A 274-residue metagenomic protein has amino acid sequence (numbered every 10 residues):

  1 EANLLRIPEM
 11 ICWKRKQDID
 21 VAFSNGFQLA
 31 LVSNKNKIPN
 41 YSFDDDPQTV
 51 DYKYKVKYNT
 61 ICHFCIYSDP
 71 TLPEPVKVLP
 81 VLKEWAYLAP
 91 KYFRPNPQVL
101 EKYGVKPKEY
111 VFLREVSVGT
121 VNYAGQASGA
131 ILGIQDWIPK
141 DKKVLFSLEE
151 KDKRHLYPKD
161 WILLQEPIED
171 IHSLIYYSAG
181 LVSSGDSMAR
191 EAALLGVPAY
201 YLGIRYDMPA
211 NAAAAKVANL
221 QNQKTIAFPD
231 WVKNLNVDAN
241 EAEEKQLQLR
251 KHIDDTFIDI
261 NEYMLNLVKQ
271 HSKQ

Functional and structural regions predicted by a protein language model:
E1, L113-E115, Q135-Q165: Catalytic donor nucleotide-activated moiety binding site of glycosyltransferases and closely related
E1-P73: Active-site and donor-binding regions of nucleotide-sugar-utilizing enzymes
L4-R15, K151-M188, L194: Donor nucleotide-activated moiety binding/catalytic core segment of transferases that use nucleotide-activated donors
V21-S33, K37-D44, S173-N211: A donor-sugar binding/catalytic signature common to diverse glycosyltransferases and related nucleotide-sugar
I38-N40, T60-H63, P73-W85, R154-I168 (+1 more regions): Active-site regions of enzymes building and remodeling cell-envelope glycoconjugates
I61-Q126: A nucleotide-sugar donor-handling region in carbohydrate enzymes
L194-E243: Catalytic binding pocket for nucleotide-activated donors in carbohydrate/polymer assembly enzymes
N240-Q274: C-terminal amphipathic helix plus adjacent low-complexity, charged tail appended to glycosyltransferase catalytic
